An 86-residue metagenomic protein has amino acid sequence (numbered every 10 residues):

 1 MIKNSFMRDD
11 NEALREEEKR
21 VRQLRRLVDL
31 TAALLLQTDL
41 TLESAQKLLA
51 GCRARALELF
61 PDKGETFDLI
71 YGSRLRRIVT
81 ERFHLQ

Functional and structural regions predicted by a protein language model:
M1-K3: N-terminal amphipathic/basic-hydrophobic helices that include classical n-h-c signal peptides and signal-anchor
F6-L42: N-terminal acidic leader/helix
E17, R22-Q23, A50, Y71-S73: Short alpha-helical segments used as structural interaction elements across diverse proteins
E43-K47: Short, solvent-exposed positions on alpha-helices
G51, A56-Q86: Helix-rich interaction surfaces within compact, conserved domain-sized segments that mediate assembly or partner
